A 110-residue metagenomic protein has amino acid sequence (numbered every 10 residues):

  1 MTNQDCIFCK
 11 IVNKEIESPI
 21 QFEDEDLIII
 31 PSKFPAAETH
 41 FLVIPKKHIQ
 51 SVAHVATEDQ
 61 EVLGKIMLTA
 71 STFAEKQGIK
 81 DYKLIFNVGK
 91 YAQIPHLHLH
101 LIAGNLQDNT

Functional and structural regions predicted by a protein language model:
M1-T110: HIT superfamily nucleotide-processing domains
